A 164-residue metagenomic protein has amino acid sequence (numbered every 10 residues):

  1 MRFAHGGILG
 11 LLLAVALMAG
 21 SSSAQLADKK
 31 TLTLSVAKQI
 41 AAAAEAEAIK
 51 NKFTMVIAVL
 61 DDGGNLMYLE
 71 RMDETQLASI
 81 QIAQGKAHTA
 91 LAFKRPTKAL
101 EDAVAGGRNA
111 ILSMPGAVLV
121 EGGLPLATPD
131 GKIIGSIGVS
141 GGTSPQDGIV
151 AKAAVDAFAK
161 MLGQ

Functional and structural regions predicted by a protein language model:
M1-H5: N-terminal secretory signal peptides that target proteins for export/translocation
G6-S21: Bacterial N-terminal signal peptides
S22-Q164: Flexible, solvent-exposed loop/hinge segments and secondary-structure transition points
